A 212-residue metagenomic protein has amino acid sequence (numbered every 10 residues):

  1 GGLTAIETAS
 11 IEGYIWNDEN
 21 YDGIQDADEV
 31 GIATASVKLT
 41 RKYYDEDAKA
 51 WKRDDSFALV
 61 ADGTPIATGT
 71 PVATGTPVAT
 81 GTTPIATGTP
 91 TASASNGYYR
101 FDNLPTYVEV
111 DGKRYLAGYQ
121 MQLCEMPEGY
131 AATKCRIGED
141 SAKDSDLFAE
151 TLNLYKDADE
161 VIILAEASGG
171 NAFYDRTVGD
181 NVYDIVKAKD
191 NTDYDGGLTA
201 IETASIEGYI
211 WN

Functional and structural regions predicted by a protein language model:
G1-Y14, D18-G31, S36-G69, P90-Y98 (+1 more regions): Acidic Ser/Thr-enriched surface turn/capping motif at secondary-structure junctions
T64-T89: Long, intrinsically disordered low-complexity tandem-repeat segments
